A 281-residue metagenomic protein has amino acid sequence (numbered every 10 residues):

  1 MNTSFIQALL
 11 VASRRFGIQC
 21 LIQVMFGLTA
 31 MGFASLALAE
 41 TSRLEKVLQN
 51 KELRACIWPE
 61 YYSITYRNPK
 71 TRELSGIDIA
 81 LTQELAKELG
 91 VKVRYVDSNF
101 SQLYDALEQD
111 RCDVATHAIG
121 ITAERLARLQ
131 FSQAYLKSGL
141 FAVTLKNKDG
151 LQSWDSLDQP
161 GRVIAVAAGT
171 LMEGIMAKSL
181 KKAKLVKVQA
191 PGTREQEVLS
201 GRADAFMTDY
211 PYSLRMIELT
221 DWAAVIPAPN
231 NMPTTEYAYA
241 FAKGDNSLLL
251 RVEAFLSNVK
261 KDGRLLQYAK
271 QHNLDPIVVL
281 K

Functional and structural regions predicted by a protein language model:
E40-A118, A127, Q271: Extracytoplasmic small-molecule ligand-binding "clamshell" domains of the periplasmic binding protein/Venus flytrap
T41, L171-V186, A224-A228, S257-K281: Ligand-binding clefts/hinges and TM-proximal coupling segments of bilobed small-molecule sensing domains
P59, L136-T144, Y210, L214-S257 (+1 more regions): Periplasmic-binding protein-like
T65-T71, T82-V91, W154-D158, M172-Q189 (+3 more regions): Ligand-binding cleft/hinge of the Venus flytrap
I79, Y95-D105, Q152, V186-Q196 (+1 more regions): Short helix-initiation/N-cap motifs at beta->coil->alpha
Q102-D105, I119-A127, I175-K178, L199-P233: A ligand-binding cleft/hinge motif common to bilobed small-molecule-binding domains
L145-R162: Flexible hinge/capping segments at coil-to-helix
